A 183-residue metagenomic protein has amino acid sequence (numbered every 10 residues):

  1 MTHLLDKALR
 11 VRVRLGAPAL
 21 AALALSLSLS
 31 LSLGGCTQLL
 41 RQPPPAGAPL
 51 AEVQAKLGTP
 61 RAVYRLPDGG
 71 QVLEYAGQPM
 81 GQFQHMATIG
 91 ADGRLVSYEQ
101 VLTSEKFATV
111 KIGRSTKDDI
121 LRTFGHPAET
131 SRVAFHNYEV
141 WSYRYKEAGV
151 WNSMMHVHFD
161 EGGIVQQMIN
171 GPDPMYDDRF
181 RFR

Functional and structural regions predicted by a protein language model:
M1-L15: N-terminal secretory signal peptides that target proteins for export/translocation
R14-L27: Sec-dependent N-terminal signal peptides
L33-G35: C-terminal motif of bacterial Sec signal peptides marking the signal peptidase cleavage site
T37-R183: Residues within mature, well-folded domains
